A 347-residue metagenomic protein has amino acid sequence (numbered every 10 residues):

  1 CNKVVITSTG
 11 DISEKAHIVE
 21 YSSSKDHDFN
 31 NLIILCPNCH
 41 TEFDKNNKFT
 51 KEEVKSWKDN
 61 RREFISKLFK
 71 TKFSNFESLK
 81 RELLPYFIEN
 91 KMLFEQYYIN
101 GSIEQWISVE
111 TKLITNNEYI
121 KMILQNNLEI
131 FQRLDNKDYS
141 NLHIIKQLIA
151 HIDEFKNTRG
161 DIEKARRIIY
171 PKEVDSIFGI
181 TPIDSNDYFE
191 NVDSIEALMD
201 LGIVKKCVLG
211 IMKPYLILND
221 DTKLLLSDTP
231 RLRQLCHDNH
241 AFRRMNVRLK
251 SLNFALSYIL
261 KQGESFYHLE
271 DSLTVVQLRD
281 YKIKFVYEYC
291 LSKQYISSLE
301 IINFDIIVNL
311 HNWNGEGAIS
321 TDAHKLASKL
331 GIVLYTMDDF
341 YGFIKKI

Functional and structural regions predicted by a protein language model:
N2-I34, E42-R61: Histidine-centered nuclease catalytic patch
K51-I107: Charged, amphipathic alpha-helical linkers/stalks
N90, F94-T111, S328-I347: An exposure/low-complexity boundary signal
Q105-R231: C-terminal, charged low-complexity interaction regions
L218-L273: Acidic-basic catalytic patches of nuclease active cores, encompassing PD-(D/E)XK and other metal-cofactor nuclease
Q234, F242-R248, E300-I306, S320-I347: Charged, structured surface patches that assemble and position nucleic-acid processing machinery
K250-N312: Conserved catalytic cores of phosphodiester-cleaving nucleases, focusing on short active-site segments
N312-I319: Acidic, metal-coordinating catalytic cores used for nucleic-acid/nucleotide bond scission and strand-transfer chemistry
